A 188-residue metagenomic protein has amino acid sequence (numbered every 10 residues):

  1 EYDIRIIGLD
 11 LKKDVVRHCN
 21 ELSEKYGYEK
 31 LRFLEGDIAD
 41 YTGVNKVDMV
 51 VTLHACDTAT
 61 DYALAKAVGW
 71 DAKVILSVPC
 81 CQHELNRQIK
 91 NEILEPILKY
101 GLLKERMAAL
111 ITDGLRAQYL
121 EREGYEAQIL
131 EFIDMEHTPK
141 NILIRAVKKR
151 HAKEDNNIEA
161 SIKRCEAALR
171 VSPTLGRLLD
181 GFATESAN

Functional and structural regions predicted by a protein language model:
D3-L9: Short beta-strand element of Class I
L9-N188: Class I S-adenosyl-L-methionine
